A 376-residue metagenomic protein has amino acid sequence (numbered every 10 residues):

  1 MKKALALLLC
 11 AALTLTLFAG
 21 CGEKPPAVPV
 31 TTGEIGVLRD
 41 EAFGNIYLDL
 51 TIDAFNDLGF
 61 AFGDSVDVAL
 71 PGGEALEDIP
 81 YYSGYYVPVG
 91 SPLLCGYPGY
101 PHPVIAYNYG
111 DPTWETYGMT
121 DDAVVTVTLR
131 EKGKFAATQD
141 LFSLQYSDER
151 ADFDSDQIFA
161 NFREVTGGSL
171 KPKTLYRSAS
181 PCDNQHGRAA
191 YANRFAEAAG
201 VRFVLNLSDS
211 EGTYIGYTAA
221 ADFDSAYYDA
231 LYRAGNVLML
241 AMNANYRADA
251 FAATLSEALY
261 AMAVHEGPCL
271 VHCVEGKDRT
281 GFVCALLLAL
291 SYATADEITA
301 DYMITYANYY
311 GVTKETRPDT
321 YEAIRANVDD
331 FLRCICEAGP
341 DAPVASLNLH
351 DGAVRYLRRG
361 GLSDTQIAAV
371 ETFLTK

Functional and structural regions predicted by a protein language model:
M1-L8: Positively charged n-region of N-terminal signal peptides that target proteins for export
L8-T16: Bacterial N-terminal signal peptides
L15-P26: Sec-dependent signal peptide cleavage junction
E23-K24, H102, Y109-D111, E115-C269 (+1 more regions): Cys-dependent protein tyrosine phosphatase-like superfamily
P25-Y107, T113-T128: Long, compositionally biased stretches
L270-V274: Active-site cradle of extracellular carbohydrate-active enzymes
E275, R279-T280: Ser/Thr-glycine-rich phosphate-binding loops at phosphate-binding pockets of nucleotides, nucleotide cofactors
